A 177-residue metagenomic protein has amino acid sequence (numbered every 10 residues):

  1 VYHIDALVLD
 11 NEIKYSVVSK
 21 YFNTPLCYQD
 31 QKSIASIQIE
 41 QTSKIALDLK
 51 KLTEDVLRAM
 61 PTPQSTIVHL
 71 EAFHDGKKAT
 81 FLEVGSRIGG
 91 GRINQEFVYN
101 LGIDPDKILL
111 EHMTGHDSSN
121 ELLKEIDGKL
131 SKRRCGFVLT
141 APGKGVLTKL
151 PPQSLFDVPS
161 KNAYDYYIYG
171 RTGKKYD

Functional and structural regions predicted by a protein language model:
V1: Active-site glycine- and acidic-residue-rich loops that bind and position anionic ligands or nucleotide-like cofactors
D5-A59, H74, F81, G85-M113: ATP-dependent carboxylate/phosphate-activation module, predominantly the ATP-grasp catalytic core and closely related
K32-A35, S65, Y166: Residue-level marker of intrinsically disordered, low-complexity segments enriched for small/polar residues
R58-T66, S118-E121: Surface-exposed helix-capping loop/turn segments at secondary-structure junctions
P63-D75: A short glycine-rich, hydrophobically flanked beta-strand micro-motif that places a catalytic Asp/Glu for divalent metal
S65, K77, K129-S131: Short coil/turn motifs at beta-sheet boundaries
L110-D177: Peripheral (often C-terminal) accessory segments that flank ATP-dependent C-N-forming ligase machineries
